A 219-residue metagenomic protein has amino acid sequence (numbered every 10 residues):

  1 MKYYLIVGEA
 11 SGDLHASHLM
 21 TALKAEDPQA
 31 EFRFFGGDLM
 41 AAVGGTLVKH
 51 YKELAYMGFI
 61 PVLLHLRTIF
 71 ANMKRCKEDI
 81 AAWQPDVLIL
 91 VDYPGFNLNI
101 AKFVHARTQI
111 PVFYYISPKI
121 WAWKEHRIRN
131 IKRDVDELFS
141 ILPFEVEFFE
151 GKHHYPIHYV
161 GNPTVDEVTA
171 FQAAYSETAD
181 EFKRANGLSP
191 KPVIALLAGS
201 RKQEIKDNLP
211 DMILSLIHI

Functional and structural regions predicted by a protein language model:
M1-K2, P192: Nucleotide donor/acceptor-binding cores
Y4-N186, L197-E204, N208: Active-site and donor-binding regions of nucleotide-sugar-utilizing enzymes
P210-I213: Short acidic-capped amphipathic helix/loop micro-motif used as an active-site/signal-coupling element
I217-I219: Conserved small/polar residues in nucleotide/adenosyl-binding loops
